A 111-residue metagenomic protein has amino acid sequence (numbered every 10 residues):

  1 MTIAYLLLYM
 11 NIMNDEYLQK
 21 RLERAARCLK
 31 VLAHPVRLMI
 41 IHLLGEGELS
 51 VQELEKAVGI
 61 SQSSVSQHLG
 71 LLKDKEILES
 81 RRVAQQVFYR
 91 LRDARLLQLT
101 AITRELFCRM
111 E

Functional and structural regions predicted by a protein language model:
M1-R24, H42, L96-E111: Amphipathic alpha-helical dimerization/coiled-coil segments that flank or bridge DNA-binding/regulatory modules
T2, S61, R81-R82, T100: Short linear sequence motifs
M10-M13, L29, L72-D74: Generic cytosolic/nucleocytoplasmic N-terminal low-complexity/intrinsically disordered segments
E23-S63, V83-R95: N-terminal helix-turn-helix DNA-binding core of bacterial DNA-binding proteins
V31, D74, E105-C108: Regular, well-ordered alpha-helical segments
K56, Q67, K73-D74: Alpha-helical residues within the helix-turn-helix
